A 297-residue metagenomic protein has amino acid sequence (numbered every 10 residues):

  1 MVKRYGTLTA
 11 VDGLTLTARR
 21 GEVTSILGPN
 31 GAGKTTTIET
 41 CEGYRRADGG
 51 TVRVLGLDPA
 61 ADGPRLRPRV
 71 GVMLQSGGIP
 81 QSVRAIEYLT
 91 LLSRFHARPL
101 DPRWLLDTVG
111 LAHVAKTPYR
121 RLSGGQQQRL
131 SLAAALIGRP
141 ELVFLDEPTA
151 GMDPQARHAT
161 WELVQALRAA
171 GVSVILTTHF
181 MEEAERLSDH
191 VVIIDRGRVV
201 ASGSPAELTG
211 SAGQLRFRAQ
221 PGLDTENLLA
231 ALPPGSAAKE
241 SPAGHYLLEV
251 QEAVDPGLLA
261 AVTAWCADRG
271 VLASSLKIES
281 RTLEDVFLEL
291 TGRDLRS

Functional and structural regions predicted by a protein language model:
M1, A238, S274-L276: Generic beta-strand hydrophobic packing signal
K3-D195, V200-A201: ABC transporter nucleotide-binding domains
A10, R129, E183, D224-T225 (+2 more regions): Short phosphate-engaging motifs
L57-A60, V199, G222, A253-P256 (+1 more regions): Short, surface-exposed acidic/glycine-rich loop or hinge patches that mediate macromolecular interfaces
R84, R98, A159, P221-D224 (+2 more regions): Residue-level preference for nonpolar/small residues embedded in alpha-helices
T160-Q251: ABC transporter nucleotide-binding domain
A253-S297: C-terminal coupling/interaction segments
